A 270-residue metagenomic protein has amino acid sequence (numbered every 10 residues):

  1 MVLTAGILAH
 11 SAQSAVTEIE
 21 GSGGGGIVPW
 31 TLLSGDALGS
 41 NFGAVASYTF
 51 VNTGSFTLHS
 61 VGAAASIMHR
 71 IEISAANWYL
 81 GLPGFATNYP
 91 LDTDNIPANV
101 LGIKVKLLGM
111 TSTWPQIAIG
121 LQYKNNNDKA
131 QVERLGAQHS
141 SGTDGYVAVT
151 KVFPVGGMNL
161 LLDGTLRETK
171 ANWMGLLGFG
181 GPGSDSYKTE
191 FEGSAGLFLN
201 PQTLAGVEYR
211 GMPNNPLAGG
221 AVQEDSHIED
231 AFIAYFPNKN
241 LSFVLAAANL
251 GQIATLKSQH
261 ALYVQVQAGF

Functional and structural regions predicted by a protein language model:
M1-G6: Bacterial N-terminal signal peptides
L8-M158, E168, L199-T203, M212-E224 (+4 more regions): Transmembrane beta-barrel domains of Gram-negative outer membranes and organellar outer membranes
L161-R210, N214-P216: A mid-sequence, solvent-exposed acidic-amphipathic segment
Q252-T255: Short proline/glycine-enriched turn/loop segments at secondary-structure junctions
Q259-V264: Outer-membrane beta-barrel domain signature, strongest for Gram-negative TonB-dependent receptors and also present
